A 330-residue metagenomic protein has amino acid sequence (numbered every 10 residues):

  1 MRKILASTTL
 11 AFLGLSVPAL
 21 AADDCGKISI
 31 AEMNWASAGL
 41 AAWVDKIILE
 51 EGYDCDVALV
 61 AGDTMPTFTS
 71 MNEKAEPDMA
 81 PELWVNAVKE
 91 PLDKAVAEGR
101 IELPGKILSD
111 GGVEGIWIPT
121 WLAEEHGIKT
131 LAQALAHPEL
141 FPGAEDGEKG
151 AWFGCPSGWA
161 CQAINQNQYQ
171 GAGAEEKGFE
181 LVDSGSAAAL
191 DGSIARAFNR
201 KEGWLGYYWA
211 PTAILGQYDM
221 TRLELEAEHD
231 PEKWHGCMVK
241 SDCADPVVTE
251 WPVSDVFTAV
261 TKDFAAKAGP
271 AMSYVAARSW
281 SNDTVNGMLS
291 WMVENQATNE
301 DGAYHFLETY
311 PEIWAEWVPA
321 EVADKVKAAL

Functional and structural regions predicted by a protein language model:
A22-S37, C55-V60, K149-F153, V275: Short, well-ordered beta-strand elements
S37, Q162-A163, N167-K177, S184-K201 (+3 more regions): An extracytoplasmic/periplasmic, membrane-proximal ligand-sensing/linker region
S37-C55, Q168: Short, polar/charged alpha-helical segment
M65-I118: N-terminal segment of the mature folded domain
T69-S70, P77-W84, F153-W234: Ligand-binding pocket segment of bilobal, Venus flytrap-like solute-binding proteins
R100-G154: A conserved helix-loop-strand patch within extracytoplasmic ligand-binding domains of the periplasmic binding
V113-E124, D255-K267, M288-W291: A bilobed periplasmic-binding-protein/Venus flytrap-type ligand-binding module shared by bacterial periplasmic
G216-S279: C-terminal lobe and pocket-closing loops of periplasmic/extracytoplasmic Venus-flytrap solute-binding proteins
